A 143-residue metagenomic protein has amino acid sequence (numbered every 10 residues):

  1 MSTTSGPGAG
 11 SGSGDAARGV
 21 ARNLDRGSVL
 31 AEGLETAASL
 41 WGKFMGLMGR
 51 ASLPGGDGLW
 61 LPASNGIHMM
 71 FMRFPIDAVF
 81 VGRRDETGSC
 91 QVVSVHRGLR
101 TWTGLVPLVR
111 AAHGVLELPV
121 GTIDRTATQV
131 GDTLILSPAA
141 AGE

Functional and structural regions predicted by a protein language model:
M1-E143: Compact, glycine-rich, soluble single-domain proteins
